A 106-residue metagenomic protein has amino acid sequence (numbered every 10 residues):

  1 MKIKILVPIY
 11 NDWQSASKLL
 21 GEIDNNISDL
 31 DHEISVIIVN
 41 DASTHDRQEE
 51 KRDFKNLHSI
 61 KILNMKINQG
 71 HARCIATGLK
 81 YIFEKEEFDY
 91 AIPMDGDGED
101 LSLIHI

Functional and structural regions predicted by a protein language model:
K2-K4, S35: Cell-envelope/extracellular polymer assembly enzymes that use nucleotide-activated donors
D12-I27: Short, well-formed alpha-helical segments that are part of the catalytic scaffolds of diverse glycosyltransferases
D12-S15, S43, L101: Donor nucleotide-sugar binding loop of glycosyltransferases
H32-S43, M65: Short beta-strand/loop segment that forms part of the nucleotide-sugar
N40-E49, G98: A conserved acidic beta->alpha catalytic loop
K51-K85: Conserved donor nucleotide-binding strand/loop of the catalytic core
E87-E99: Short beta-strand-to-loop acidic/aromatic patch adjacent to the donor-nucleotide binding site
I104-I106: Conserved small/polar residues in nucleotide/adenosyl-binding loops
